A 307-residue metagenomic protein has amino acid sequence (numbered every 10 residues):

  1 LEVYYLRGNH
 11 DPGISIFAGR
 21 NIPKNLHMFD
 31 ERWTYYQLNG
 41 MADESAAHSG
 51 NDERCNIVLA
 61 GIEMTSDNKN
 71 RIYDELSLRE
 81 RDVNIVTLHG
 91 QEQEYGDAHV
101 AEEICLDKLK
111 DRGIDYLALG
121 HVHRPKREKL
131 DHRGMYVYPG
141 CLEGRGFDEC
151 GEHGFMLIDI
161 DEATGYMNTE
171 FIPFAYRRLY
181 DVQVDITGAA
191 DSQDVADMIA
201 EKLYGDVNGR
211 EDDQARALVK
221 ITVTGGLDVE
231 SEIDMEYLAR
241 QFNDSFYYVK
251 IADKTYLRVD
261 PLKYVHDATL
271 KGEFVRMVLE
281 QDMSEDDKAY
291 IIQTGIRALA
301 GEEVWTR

Functional and structural regions predicted by a protein language model:
L1-D159: His/Asp/Glu-rich metal-coordinating catalytic cores of metallo-dependent phosphodiesterases/hydrolases acting on
E44-S49, N56, M135-Y136, A163-F174 (+1 more regions): Short, well-ordered strand-loop elements centered on a beta-strand within folded domains, enriched for acidic residues
G120, R127-K202: A conserved active-site cap/scaffold subdomain adjacent to cofactor or substrate pockets
G165-R307: Accessory, non-catalytic peripheral segments of nucleic-acid enzymes
